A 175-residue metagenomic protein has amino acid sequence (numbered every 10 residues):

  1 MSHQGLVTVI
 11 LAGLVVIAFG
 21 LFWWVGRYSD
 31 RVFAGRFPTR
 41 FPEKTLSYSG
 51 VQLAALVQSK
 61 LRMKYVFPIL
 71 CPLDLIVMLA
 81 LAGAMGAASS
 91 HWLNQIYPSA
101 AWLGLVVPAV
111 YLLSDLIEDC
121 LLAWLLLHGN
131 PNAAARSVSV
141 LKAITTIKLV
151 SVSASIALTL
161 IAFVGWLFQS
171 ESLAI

Functional and structural regions predicted by a protein language model:
M1-A18, L75-W92: Long, highly hydrophobic alpha-helical transmembrane signal-anchor segments
S2-I69: Interfacial loop at the N-terminal end of multi-pass membrane proteins
Q4-V7, V138-S153: Individual transmembrane alpha-helices with interfacial aromatic-anchor signatures
K64, P68-S89, V152-I156: Core segments of transmembrane alpha-helices that mediate helix-helix packing or line hydrophobic substrate/ligand
I96-L103: Membrane-helix interface segments
V107-S114: Alpha-helical transmembrane segments of multi-pass membrane proteins
L122-N132: Interfacial helix-loop-helix junctions of multi-pass membrane proteins
I161-I175: Juxtamembrane boundary at the C-terminal end of a transmembrane helix
